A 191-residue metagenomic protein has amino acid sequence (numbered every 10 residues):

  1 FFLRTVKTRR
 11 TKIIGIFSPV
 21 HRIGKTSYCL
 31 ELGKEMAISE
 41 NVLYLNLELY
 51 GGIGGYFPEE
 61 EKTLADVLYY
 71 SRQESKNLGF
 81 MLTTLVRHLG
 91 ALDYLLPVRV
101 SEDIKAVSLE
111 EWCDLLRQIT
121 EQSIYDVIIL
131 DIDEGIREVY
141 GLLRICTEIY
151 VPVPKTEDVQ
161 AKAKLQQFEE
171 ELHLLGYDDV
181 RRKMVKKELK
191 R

Functional and structural regions predicted by a protein language model:
R10-L49, I53: Walker A/P-loop phosphate-binding motif and the immediately C-terminal alpha-helix
I14, L43-L45, D93-L95, E148-Y150 (+1 more regions): Hydrophobic/aromatic beta-strand patches that form the interior of the parallel beta-sheet core in alpha/beta enzyme
F17-H21, N46-L47, P97-R99, D131-E134 (+2 more regions): Structural motif
C29-L30, L109-R117, Q160-H173: Well-ordered, non-membrane alpha-helical segments in soluble/globular domains
S39-Y94: Phosphate-binding loop that captures ATP/GTP phosphates
A91-Y140: Phosphate-binding/switch loop-helix module in NTP-utilizing enzymes
Q122-V127, I132-R191: Conserved catalytic-core segment of NTP-binding enzymes
